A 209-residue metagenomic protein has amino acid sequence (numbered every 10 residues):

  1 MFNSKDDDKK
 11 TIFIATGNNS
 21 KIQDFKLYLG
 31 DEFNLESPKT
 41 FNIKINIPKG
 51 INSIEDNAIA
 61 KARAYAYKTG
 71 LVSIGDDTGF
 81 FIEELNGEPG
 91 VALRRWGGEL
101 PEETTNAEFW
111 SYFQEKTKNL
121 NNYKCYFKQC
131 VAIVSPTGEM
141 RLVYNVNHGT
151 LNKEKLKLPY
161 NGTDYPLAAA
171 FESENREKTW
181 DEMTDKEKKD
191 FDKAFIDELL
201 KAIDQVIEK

Functional and structural regions predicted by a protein language model:
F2-F13, S20-K209: Anionic-ligand binding patches
